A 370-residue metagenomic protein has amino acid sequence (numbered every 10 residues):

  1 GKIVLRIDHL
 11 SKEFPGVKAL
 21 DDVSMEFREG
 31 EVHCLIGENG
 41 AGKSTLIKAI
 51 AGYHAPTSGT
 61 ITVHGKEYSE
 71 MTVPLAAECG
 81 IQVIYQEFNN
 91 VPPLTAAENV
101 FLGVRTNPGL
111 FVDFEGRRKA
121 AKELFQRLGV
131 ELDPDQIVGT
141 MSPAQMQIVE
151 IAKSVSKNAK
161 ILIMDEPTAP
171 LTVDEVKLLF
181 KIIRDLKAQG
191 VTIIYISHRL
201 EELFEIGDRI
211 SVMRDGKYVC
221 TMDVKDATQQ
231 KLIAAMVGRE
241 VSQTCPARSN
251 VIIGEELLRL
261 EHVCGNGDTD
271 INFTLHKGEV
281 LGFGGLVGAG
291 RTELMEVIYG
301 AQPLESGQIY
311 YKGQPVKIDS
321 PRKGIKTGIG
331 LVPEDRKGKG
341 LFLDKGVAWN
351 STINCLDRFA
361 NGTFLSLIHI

Functional and structural regions predicted by a protein language model:
G1-I368: Glycine-rich phosphate-binding loops of nucleotide-dependent enzymes
